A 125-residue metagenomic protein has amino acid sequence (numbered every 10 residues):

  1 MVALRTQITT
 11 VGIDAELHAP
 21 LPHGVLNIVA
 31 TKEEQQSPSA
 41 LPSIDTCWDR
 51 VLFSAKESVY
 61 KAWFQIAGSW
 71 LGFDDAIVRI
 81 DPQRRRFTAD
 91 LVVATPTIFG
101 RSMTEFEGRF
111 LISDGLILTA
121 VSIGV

Functional and structural regions predicted by a protein language model:
M1-V125: Core catalytic alpha/beta fold that binds nucleotide/phospho-ligands
